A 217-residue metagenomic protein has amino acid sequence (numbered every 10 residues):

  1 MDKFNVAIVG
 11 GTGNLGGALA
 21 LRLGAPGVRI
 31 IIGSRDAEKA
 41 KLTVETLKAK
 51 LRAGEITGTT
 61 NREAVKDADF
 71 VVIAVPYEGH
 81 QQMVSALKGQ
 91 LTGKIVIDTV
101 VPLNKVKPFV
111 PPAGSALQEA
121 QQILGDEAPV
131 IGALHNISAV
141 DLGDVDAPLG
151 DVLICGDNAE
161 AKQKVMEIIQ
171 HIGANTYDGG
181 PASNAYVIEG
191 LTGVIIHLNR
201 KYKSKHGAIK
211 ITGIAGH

Functional and structural regions predicted by a protein language model:
M1-T46: NAD(P)+-binding Rossmann beta1-loop-alpha1 motif at the extreme N-terminus of oxidoreductases
F4-N5, K94, G150: Nucleotide donor/acceptor-binding cores
I8-V9, I73, I154: Hydrophobic Val/Ile/Leu positions in short beta-strands of Rossmann-like dinucleotide-binding domains
L51-E55, T59-I95, V100-K105: Rossmann-like NAD(P)-binding element
G58, P129-A133, Y177-G179: General beta-strand structural signal in soluble alpha/beta enzymes
V100-D144: Rossmann-fold NAD(P)-binding glycine/threonine-rich loop
D151-H217: Active-site-lining helix/loop region of Rossmann-like oxidoreductase modules
